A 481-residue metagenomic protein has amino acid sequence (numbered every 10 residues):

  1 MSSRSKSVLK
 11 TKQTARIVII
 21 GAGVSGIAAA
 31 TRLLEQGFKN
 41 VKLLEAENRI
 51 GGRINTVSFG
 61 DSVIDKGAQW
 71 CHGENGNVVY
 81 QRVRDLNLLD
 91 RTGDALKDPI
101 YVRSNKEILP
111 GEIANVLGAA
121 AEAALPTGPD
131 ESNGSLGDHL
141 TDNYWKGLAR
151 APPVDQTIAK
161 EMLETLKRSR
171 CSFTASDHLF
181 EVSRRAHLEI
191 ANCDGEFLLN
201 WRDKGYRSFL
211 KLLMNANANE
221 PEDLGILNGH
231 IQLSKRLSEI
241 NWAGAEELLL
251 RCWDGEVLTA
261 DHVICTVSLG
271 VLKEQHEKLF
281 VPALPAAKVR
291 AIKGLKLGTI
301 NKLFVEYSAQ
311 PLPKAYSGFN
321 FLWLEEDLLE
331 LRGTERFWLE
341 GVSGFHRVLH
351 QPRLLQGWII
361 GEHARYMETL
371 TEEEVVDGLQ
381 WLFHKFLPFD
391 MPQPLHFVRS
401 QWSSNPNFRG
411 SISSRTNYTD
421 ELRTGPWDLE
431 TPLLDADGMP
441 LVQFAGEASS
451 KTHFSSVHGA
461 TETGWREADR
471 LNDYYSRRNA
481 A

Functional and structural regions predicted by a protein language model:
M1-A481: FAD-dinucleotide binding site
